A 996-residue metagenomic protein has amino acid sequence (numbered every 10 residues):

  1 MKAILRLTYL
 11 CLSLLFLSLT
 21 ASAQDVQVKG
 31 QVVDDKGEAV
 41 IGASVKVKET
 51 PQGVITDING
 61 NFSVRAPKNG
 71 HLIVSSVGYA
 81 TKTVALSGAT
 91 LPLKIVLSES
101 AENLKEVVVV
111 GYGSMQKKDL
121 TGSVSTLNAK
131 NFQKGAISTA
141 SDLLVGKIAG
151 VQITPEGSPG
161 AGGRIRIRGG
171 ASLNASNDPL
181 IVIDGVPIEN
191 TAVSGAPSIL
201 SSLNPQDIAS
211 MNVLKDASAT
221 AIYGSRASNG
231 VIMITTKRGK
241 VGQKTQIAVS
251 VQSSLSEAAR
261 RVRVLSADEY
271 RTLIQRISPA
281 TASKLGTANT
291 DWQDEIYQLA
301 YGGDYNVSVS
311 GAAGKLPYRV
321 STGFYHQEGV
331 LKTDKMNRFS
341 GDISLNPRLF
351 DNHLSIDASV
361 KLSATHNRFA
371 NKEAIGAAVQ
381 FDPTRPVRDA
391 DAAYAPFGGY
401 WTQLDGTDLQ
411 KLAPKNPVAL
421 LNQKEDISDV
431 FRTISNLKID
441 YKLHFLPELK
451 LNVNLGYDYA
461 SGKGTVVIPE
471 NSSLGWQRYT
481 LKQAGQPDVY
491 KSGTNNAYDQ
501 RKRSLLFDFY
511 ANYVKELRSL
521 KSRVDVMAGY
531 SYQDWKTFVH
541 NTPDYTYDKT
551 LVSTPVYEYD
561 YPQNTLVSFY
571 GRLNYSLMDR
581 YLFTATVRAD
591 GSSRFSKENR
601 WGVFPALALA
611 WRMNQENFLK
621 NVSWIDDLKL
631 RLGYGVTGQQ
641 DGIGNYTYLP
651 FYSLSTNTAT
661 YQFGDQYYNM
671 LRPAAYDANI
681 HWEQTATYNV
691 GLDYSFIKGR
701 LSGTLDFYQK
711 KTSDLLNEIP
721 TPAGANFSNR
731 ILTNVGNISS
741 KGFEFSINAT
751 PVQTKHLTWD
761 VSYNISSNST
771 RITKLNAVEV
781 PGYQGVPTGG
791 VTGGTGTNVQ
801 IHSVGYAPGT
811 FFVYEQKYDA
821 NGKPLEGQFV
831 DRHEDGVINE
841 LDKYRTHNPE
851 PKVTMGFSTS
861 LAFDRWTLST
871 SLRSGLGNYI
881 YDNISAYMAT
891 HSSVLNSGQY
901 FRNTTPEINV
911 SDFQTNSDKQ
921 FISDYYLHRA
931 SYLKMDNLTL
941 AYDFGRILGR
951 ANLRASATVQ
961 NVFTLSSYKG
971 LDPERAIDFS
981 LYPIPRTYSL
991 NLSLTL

Functional and structural regions predicted by a protein language model:
M1-C11, L15-L349, L354-S363, A370-N371 (+4 more regions): Short, small/polar-rich motifs associated with maturation and membrane association, primarily at protein termini
V26, V33, T56, I181 (+4 more regions): Hydrophobic alpha-helical segments, especially N-terminal targeting/anchoring helices
G37, G60, A392, G398 (+3 more regions): Detector for glycine-centered tight turns/loop "hinges" at secondary-structure junctions
V45, V74, I181, Y575 (+3 more regions): Short aromatic-centered micro-motifs
F132, D178, T272, S278 (+12 more regions): Extracellular/periplasmic, surface-exposed regions of secreted and cell-surface proteins
A248-T287, T733, T750-P849: Conserved small-residue
S283, V418, S592, A820-K823 (+1 more regions): Extracytoplasmic gating/loop element in the C-terminal half of outer-membrane beta-barrel translocons and assembly
N848-Y881: Glycine-rich, aromatic-lined ligand/substrate-binding cores of catalytic and carbohydrate-binding domains
